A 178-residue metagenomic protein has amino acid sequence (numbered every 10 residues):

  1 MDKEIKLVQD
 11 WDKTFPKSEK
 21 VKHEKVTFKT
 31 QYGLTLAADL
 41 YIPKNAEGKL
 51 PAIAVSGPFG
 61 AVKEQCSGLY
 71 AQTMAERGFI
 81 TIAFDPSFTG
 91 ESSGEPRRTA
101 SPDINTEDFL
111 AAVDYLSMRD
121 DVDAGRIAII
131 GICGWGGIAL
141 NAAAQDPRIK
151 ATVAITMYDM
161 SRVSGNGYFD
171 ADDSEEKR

Functional and structural regions predicted by a protein language model:
D2-G48: N-terminal cap/lid segment of alpha/beta-hydrolase-fold proteins
G48-P58: Short beta-strand element of the alpha/beta-hydrolase
G60-Q72, P86: The serine-hydrolase catalytic nucleophile loop
Q65, F88-A100: Glycine-rich "HGGG/HGxG" loop immediately N-terminal to the catalytic nucleophile of the alpha/beta-hydrolase
T73-S93: Conserved alpha/beta-hydrolase
T99-D120: Alpha/beta-hydrolase active-site loop
D120-C133: Alpha/beta-hydrolase fold nucleophile elbow
I138-R178: Alpha/beta-hydrolase-fold enzymes
